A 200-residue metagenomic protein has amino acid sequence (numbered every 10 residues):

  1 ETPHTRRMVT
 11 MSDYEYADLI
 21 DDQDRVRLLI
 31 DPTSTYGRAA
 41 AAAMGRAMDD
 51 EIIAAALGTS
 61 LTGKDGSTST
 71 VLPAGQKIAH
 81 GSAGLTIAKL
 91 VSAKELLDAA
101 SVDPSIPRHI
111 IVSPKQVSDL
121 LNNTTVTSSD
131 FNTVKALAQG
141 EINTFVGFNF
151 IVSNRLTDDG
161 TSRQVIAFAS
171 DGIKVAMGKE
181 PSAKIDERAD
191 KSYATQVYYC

Functional and structural regions predicted by a protein language model:
E1-T10, Y14, R27, A79-L85 (+1 more regions): Sequence/fold signature of self-assembling virion shell proteins
P3-D65, D98-P114, F150, A183-C200: Long, contiguous amphipathic alpha-helices that act as assembly "spine/axial" helices in icosahedral shell and virion
I52, K89-S92, G172: Exposed alpha-helical structural elements
L57-T59, K115-D119, L156-D158: Short, catalytically relevant binding-site loops at active-site mouths
K64-K135: Extended, solvent-exposed, turn-rich assembly/linker loops in the middle of proteins
